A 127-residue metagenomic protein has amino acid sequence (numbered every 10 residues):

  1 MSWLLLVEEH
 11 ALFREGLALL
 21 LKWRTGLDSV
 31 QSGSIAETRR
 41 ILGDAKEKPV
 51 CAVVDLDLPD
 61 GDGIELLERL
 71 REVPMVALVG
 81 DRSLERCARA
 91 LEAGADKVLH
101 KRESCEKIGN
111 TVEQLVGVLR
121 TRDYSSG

Functional and structural regions predicted by a protein language model:
M1-L4: Extreme N-terminal starter segment of soluble prokaryotic enzymes
A11-V30: Two-component/phosphorelay signaling modules centered on CheY-like receiver
G33-C51: Acidic, metal-coordinating helix/loop segments flanking the phosphotransfer/catalytic sites of two-component signaling
G43-E47, E68-P74, A93: Conserved phosphotransfer cores of two-component systems
P49, V53-L70, S83: Conserved phosphotransfer microenvironments
E65, V79-L99: Alpha4 helix (beta4-alpha4-beta5 surface) of REC/receiver domains from two-component response regulators
E85, E103-V116: C-terminal output helix
V112, L119-G127: CheY-like receiver
